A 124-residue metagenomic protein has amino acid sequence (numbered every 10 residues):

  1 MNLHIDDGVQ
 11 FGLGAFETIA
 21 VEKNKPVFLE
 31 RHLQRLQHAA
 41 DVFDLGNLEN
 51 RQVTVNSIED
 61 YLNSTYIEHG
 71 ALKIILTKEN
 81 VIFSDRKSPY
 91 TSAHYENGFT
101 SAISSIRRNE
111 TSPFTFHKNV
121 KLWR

Functional and structural regions predicted by a protein language model:
M1-L48, Q52-D60, T77-R124: Helix-start/capping segments and mature chain N-termini
I58-S64, E68: Extended, highly charged
I67-N80: Ordered, amphipathic secondary-structure segments that act as subunit-interaction surfaces in large macromolecular
